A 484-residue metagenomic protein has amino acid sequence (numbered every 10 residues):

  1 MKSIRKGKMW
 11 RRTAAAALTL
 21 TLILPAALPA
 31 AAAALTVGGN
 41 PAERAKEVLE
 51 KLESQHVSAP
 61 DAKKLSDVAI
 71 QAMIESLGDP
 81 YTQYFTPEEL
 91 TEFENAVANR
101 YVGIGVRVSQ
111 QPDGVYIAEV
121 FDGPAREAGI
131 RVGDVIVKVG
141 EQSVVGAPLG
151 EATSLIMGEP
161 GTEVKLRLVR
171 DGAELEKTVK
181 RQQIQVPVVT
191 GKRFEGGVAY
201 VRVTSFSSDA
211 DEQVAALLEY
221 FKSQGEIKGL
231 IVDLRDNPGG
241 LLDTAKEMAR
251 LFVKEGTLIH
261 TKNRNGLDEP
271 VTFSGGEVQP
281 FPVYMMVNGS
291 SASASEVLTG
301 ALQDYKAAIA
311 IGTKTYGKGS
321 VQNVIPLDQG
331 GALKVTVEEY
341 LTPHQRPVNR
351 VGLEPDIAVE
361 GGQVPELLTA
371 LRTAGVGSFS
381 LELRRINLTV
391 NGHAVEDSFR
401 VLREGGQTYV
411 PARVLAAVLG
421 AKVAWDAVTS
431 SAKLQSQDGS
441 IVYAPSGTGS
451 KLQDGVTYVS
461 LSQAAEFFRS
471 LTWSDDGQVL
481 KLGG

Functional and structural regions predicted by a protein language model:
R5-A34, P41-L49, R167, Q185 (+2 more regions): Primary recognition of N-terminal secretory signal peptides and signal-anchoring hydrophobic helices
L35-G38, N99-K138, Q142-G146, G406 (+1 more regions): PDZ/PDZ-like domain segments forming the peptide/carboxylate-binding groove, activating on the N-terminal beta-strands
P41-V48, L65-M73, L77, E89 (+13 more regions): Stable alpha-helical elements in mature extracytoplasmic
E47-Q55, V68-P80, Y84-P87, G123 (+14 more regions): Structured segments of extracytoplasmic/periplasmic soluble domains in secreted or envelope-associated proteins
E53-Y116, E163-K165, V169-T178, V186 (+1 more regions): Extended, small/polar residue-biased N-terminal targeting/export presequences and adjacent propeptide/linker tracts
I70, R107-F121, A125, G197-V203 (+1 more regions): PDZ/PDZ-like groove recognition
Y116-A118, R126-A128, V132, G140-S143 (+2 more regions): Cleft-lining beta-strand/loop regions that shape enzyme active-site pockets
E339-Q363: Active-site-adjacent mobile loop/cap segments within catalytic or ligand-binding domains
